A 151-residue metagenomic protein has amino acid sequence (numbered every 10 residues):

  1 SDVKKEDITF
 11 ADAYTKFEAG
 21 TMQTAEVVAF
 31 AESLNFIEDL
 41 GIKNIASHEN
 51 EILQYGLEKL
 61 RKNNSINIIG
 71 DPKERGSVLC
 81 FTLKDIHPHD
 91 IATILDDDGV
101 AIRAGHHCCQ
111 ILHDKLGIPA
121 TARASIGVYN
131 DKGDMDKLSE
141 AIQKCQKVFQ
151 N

Functional and structural regions predicted by a protein language model:
S1-N151: Pyridoxal 5′-phosphate
